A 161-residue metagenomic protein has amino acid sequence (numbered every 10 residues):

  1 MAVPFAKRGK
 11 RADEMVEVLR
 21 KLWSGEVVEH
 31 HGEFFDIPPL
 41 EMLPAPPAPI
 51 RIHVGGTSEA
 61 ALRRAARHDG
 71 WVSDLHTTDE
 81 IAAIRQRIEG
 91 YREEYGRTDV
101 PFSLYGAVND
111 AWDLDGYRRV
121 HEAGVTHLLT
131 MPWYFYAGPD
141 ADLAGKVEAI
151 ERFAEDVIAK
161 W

Functional and structural regions predicted by a protein language model:
M1-W161: Active-site-adjacent structural elements that line small-molecule/cofactor binding pockets in enzymes
